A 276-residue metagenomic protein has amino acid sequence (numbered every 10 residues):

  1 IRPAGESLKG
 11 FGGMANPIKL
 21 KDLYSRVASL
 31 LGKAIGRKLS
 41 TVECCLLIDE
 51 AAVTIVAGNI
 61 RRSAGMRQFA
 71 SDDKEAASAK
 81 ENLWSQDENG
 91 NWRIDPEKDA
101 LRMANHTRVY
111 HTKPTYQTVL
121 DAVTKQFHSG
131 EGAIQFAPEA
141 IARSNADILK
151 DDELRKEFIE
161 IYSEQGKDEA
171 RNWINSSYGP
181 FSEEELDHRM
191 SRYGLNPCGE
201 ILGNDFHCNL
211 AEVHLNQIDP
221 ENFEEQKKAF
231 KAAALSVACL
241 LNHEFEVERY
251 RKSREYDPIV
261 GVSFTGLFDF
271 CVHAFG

Functional and structural regions predicted by a protein language model:
I1-K38, V42-L46, G179-L186: Catalytic alpha/beta active-site cores
I1-K9, K125-F275: Function-dense linear segments that define catalytic or interfacial modules in macromolecule-processing proteins
N16-L20, Y24, S40, C44 (+4 more regions): Generic structural signal for well-ordered, non-membrane alpha-helical segments in soluble metabolic enzymes
I18, D22-L31, E50-S177, F264-G276: Conserved, charged catalytic cores of large soluble enzymes
A34-L46, I55-R67, L240-E255: Flexible, glycine/charged-enriched surface loops at secondary-structure junctions
